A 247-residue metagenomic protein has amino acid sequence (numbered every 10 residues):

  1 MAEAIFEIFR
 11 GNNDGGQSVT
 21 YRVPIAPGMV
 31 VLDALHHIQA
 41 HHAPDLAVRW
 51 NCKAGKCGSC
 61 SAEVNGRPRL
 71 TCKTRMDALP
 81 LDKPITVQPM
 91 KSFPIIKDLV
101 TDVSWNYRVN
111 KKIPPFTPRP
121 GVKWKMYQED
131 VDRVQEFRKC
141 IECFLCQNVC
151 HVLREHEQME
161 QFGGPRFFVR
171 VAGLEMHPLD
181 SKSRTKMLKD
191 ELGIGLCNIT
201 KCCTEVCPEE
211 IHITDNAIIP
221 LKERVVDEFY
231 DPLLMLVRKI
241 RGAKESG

Functional and structural regions predicted by a protein language model:
M1-A2, E245: Basic/polar N-terminal segments that are highly enriched at the extreme N-terminus, encompassing both cleavable
A2-N106, F137, Q147, H151 (+1 more regions): Iron-sulfur-associated redox domains of electron-transfer enzymes in respiratory and anaerobic energy metabolism
M29-H41, Q88-G247: Ferredoxin-type iron-sulfur electron-transfer modules in oxidoreductases and energy-metabolism complexes
